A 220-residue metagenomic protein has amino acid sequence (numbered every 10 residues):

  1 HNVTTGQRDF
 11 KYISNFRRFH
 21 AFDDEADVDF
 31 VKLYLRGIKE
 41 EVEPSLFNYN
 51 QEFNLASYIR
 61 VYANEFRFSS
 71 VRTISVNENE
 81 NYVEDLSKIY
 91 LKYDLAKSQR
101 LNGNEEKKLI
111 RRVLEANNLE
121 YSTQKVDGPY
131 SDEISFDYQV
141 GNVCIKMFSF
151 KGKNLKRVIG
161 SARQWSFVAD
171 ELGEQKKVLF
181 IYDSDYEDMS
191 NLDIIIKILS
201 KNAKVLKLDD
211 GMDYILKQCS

Functional and structural regions predicted by a protein language model:
T4-N50: Compact, glycine/acidic-enriched structural inserts
T4-Q7, F136-K146: Active-site beta-strand-loop-beta-strand hairpin of nuclease catalytic cores that positions key catalytic residues
Y34, F148-S200: Catalytic cores of nucleic-acid endonucleases
S45-L101: Interdomain/boundary linker segments immediately adjacent to catalytic/signaling cores
N81-K88, F136-D137, L216-S220: Short, surface-exposed amphipathic charged segments that create phosphate/polyanion-binding patches used for binding
I89-K125: Acidic-basic catalytic patches of nuclease active cores, encompassing PD-(D/E)XK and other metal-cofactor nuclease
R111-G141, R157: Active-site metal-binding core of divalent-cation-utilizing nuclease and nuclease-like domains
A203-Y214: Short acidic-hydrophobic, aromatic-tinged amphipathic segments that line or gate anion-handling sites
